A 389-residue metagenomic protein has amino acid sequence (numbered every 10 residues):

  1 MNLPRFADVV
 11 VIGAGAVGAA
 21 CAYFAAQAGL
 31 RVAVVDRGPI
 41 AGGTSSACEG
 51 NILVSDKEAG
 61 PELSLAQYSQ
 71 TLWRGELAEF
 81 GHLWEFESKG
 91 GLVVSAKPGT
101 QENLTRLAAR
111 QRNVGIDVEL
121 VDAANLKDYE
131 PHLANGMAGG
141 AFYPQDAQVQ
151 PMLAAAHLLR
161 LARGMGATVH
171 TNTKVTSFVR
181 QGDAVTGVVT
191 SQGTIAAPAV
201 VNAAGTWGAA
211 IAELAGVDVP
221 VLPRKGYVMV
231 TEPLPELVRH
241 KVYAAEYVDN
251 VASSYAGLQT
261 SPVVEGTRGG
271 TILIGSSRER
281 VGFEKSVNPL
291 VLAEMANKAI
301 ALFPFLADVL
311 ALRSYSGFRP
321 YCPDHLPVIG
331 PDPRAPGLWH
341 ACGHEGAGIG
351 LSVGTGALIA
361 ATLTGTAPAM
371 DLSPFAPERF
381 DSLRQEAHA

Functional and structural regions predicted by a protein language model:
D8-A33: N-terminal Rossmann-like FAD-binding beta1-loop-alpha1 element of flavoenzymes
V10-I12, I195-W207, G356: Short hydrophobic core segments
Y23-Q27, I52, H82-E87, A184 (+2 more regions): Active-site substrate-recognition segment that forms the wall of the catalytic cavity or substrate channel
A26-S46: Glycine-rich FAD pyrophosphate-binding loop
E49-Y129, K298-I300: Dinucleotide-binding Rossmann-like beta1-alpha1 core, especially the glycine-rich loop that anchors the ADP
S64, V94-N103, F142-R160, S286-V291 (+1 more regions): Short beta-strand to alpha-helix junction loop
A141-P198: Helical element adjacent to the flavin cofactor pocket in flavoenzyme catalytic cores
P151, E284-A389: C-terminal catalytic lobe of FAD-dependent flavoproteins
